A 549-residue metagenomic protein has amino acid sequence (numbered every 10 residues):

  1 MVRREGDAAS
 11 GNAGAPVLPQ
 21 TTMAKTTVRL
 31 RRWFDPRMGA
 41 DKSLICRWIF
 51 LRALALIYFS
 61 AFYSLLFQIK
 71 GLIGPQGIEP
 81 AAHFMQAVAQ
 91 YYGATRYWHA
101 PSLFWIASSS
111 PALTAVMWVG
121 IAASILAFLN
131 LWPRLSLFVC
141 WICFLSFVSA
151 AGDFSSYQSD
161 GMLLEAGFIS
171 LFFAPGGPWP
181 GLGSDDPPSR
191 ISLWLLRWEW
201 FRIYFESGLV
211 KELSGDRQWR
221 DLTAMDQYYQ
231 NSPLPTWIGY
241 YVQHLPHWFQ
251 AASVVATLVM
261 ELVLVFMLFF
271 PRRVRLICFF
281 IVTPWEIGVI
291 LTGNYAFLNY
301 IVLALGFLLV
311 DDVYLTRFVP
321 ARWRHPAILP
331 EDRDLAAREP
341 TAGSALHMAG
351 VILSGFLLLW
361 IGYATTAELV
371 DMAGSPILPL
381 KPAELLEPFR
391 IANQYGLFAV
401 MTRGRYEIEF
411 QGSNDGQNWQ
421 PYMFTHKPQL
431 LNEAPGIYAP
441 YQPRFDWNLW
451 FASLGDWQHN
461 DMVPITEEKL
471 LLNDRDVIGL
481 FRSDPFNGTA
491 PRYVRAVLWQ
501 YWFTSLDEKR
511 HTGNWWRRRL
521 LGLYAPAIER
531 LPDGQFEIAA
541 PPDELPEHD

Functional and structural regions predicted by a protein language model:
R3-R4: Basic polycationic patches enriched in arginine
A8, A13-L18: Short, low-complexity intrinsically disordered segments enriched in A/P/G/S/L with frequent Arg, especially at protein
T21-D549: Alpha-helical membrane-anchoring segments
